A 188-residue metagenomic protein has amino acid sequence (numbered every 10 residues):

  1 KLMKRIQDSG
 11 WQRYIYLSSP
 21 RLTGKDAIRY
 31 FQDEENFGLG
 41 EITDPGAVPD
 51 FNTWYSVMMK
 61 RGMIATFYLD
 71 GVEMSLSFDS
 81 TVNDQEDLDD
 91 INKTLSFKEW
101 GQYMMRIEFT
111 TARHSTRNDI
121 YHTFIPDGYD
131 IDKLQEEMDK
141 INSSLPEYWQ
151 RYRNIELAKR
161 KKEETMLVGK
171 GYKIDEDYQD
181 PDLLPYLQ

Functional and structural regions predicted by a protein language model:
K1-M63, N92-M104, A112-P146: Long, charged/polar, surface-exposed segments that mediate recognition or autoinhibition
T53, I64-T66, D70-K98, M105-I107: Broad, structure-driven detector of short, well-ordered beta-strand segments within folded domains
N118-Q188: Hydrophilic extracytoplasmic domains
